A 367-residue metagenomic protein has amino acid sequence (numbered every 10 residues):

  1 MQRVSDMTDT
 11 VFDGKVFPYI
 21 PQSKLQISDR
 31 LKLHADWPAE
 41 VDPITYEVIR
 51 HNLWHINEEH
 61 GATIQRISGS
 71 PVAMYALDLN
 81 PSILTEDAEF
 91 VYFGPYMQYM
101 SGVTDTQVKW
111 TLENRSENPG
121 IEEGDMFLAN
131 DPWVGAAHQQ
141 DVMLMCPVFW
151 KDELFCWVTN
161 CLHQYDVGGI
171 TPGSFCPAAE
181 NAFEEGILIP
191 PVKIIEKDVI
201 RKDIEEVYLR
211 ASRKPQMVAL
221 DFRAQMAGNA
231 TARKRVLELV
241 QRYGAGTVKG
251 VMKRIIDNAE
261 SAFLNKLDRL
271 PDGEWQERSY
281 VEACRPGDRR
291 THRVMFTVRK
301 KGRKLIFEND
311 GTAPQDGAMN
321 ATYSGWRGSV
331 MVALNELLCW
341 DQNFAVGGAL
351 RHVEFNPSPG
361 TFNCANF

Functional and structural regions predicted by a protein language model:
Q2-H51, E185-L264: N-terminal leader/propeptide and maturation segments of large enzyme subunits in energy/redox metabolism and hydrolases
V48-L77, L112-P119, L128-A136: Short, basic/aromatic recognition patches
I64-M74, I121-E122, Q216-A219, V236-M252 (+2 more regions): Flexible, glycine/charged-enriched surface loops at secondary-structure junctions
Q98-T111, Y165-F175: A short, polar/charged loop-to-alpha-helix boundary motif
Y99-V103, G135, Y208-L209, A318-G325 (+1 more regions): Hydrophobic core positions in small helical hairpin nucleic-acid-binding modules
D141-K151, T159, V298: A short, hydrophobic, proline-anchored segment that marks a local hinge/packing element in signaling and regulatory
L154-A211, D316-A318, S324, G328: Gly/Pro-rich active-site capping loops and adjacent beta-alpha segments that organize cofactor/substrate pockets
K234-P314: Accessory "access/gating" subregions that flank catalytic or transport cores
